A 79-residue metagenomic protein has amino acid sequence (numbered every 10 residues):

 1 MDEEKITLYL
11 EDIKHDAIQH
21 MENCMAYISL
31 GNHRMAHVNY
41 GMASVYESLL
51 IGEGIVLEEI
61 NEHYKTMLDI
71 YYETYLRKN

Functional and structural regions predicted by a protein language model:
M1-K5, E73-N79: Short intrinsically disordered terminal tails
D2-H37, T66: N-terminal acidic leader/helix
I6-L8, A17, M25, L50 (+3 more regions): Intrinsically disordered, low-complexity segments enriched in glycine/proline and serine/threonine
L30-E73: Short, charge-rich amphipathic interface segments used for partner binding and complex assembly
